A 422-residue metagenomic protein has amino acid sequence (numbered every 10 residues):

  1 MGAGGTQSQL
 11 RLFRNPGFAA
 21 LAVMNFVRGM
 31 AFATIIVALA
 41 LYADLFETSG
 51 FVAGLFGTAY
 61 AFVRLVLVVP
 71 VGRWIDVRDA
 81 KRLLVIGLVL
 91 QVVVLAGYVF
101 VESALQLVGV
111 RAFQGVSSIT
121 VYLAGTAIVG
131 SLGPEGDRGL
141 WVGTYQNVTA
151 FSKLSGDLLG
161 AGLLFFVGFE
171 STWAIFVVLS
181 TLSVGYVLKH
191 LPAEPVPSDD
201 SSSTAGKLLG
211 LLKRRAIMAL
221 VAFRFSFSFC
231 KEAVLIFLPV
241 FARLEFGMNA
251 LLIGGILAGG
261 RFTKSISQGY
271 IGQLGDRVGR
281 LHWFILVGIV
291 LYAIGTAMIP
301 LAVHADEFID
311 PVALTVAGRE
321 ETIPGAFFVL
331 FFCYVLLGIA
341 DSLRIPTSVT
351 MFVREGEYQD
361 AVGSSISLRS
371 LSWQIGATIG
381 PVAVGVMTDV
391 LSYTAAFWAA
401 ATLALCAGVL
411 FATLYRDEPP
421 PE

Functional and structural regions predicted by a protein language model:
G2-N15, H190-F223, L244: Juxtamembrane intracellular "pre-TM" segments in multi-pass secondary transporters
V37-F51, I236-L252: Short amphipathic helix-loop junctions that connect adjacent transmembrane helices in Major Facilitator Superfamily/SLC
E47, D79, F100-L105, G247 (+3 more regions): Helix-breaking motifs and short loop linkers at transmembrane-helix boundaries and internal kinks in secondary membrane
V66-E102: Conserved MFS/SLC helix-loop-helix module at the cytosolic interface between two early adjacent transmembrane helices
L67-D79, Q268-R280, T388: Helix-to-loop junctions at the C-terminal end of transmembrane segments in multipass secondary transporters
R82-G97, W283-M298, W398: Structural signature of the two symmetry-related core transmembrane helices
V110-F151: Cytoplasmic helix-loop-helix junction between adjacent transmembrane helices in 12-TM secondary transporters
V177-V196, A407-Y415: C-terminal membrane-cytosol helix-exit motif in multi-pass small-molecule transporters
